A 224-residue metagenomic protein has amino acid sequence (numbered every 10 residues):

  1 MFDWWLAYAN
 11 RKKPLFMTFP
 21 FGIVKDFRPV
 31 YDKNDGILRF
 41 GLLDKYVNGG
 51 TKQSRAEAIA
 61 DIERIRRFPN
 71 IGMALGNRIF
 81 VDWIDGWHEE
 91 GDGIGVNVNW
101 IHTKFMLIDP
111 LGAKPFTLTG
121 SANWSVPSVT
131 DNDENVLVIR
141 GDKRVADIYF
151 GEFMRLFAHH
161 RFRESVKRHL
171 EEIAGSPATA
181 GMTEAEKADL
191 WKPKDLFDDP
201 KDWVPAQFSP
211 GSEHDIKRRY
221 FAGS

Functional and structural regions predicted by a protein language model:
M1-W4: Aspartyl protease catalytic domain
L6-Y8: Surface-exposed acidic, glycine-flexible loop patches that form ligand/cofactor-binding and adhesion interfaces
N10-R11, I23-S224: PLD/PLD-like phosphodiesterase catalytic module centered on the HKD motif
P14-T18: Short catalytic-loop micro-motif centered on adjacent basic/acidic residues
